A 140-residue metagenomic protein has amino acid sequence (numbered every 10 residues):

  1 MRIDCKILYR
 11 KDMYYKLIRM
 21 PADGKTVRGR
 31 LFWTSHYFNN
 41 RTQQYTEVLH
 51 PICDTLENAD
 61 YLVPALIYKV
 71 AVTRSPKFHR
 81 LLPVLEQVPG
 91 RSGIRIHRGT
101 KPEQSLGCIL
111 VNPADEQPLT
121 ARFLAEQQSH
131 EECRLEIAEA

Functional and structural regions predicted by a protein language model:
M1-P118, Q128-C133, A138-A140: Cell wall/extracellular polymer interaction/catalysis modules
